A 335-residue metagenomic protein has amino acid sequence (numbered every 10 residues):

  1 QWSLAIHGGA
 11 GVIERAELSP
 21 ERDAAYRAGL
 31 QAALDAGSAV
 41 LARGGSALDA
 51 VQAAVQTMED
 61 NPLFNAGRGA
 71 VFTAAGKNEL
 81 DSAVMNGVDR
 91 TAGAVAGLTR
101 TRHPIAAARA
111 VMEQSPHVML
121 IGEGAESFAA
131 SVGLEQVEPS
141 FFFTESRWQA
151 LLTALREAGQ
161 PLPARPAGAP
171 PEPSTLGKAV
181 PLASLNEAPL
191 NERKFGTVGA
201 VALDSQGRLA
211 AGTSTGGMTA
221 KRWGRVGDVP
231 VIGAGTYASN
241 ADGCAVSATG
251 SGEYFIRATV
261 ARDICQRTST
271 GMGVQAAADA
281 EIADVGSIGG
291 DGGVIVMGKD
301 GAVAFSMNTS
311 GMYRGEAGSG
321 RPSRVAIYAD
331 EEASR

Functional and structural regions predicted by a protein language model:
Q1-R335: Alpha/propeptide regions of enzymes that mature by internal proteolysis
